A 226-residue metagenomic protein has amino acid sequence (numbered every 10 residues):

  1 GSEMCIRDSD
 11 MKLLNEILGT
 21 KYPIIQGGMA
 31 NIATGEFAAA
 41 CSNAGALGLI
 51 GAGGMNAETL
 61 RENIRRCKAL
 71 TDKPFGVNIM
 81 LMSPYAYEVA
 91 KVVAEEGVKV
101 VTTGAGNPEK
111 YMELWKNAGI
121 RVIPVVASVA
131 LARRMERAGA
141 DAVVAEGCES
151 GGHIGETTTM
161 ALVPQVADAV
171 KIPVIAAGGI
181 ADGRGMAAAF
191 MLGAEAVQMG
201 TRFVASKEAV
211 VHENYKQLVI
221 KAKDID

Functional and structural regions predicted by a protein language model:
G1-I6: Short, small-residue-biased leader/transition segments that mark boundaries at the very start of proteins
S9-A169, P173: Active-site entrance/lid segments in N-terminal catalytic domains of soluble metabolic enzymes
I32, I180-A181: Residue-level detector of alpha-helix initiation sites
A161-I175, A181-D226: Conserved active-site-proximal phosphate/metal-binding subdomains
